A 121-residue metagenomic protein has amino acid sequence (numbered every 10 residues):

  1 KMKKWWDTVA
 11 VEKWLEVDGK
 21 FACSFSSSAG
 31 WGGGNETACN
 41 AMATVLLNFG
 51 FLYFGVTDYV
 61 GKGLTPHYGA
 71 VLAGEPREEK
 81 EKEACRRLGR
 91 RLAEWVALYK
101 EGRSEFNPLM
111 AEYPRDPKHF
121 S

Functional and structural regions predicted by a protein language model:
K1-D58: Helix-loop-strand module that forms the ligand-binding subsite of alpha/beta enzymes
F54-S121: Glycine-rich phosphate/pyrophosphate-binding loop and the adjoining helix
